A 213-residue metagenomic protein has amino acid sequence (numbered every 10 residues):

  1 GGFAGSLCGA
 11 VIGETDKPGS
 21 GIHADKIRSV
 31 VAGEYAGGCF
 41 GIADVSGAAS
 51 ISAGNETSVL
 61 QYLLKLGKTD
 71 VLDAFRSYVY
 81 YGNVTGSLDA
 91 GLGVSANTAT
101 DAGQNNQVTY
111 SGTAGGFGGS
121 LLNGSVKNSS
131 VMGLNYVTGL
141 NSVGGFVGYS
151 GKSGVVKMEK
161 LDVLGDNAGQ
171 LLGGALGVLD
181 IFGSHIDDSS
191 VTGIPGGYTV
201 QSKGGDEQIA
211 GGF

Functional and structural regions predicted by a protein language model:
G1-F213: Surface-exposed loop/turn motifs in large extracellular/passenger domains
